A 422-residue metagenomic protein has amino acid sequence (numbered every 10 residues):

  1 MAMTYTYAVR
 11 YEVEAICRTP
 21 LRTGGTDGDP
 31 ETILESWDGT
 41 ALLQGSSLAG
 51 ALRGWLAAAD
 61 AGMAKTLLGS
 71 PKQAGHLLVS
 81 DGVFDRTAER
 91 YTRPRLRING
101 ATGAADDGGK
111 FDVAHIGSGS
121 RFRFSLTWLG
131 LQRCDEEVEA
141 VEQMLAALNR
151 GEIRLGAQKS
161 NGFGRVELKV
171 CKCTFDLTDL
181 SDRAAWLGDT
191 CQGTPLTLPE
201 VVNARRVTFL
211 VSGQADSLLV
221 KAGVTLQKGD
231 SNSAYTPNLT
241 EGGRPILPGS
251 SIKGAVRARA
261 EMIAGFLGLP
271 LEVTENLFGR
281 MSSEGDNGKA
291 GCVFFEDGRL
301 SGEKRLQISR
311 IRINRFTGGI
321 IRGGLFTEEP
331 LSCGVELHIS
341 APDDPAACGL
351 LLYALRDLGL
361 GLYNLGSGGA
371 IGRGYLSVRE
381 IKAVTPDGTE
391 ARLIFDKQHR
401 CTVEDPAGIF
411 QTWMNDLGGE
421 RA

Functional and structural regions predicted by a protein language model:
M1-A422: Small/polar/charged residue-enriched interaction surfaces, especially the RNA/DNA-contacting tracks of RNP/CRISPR
